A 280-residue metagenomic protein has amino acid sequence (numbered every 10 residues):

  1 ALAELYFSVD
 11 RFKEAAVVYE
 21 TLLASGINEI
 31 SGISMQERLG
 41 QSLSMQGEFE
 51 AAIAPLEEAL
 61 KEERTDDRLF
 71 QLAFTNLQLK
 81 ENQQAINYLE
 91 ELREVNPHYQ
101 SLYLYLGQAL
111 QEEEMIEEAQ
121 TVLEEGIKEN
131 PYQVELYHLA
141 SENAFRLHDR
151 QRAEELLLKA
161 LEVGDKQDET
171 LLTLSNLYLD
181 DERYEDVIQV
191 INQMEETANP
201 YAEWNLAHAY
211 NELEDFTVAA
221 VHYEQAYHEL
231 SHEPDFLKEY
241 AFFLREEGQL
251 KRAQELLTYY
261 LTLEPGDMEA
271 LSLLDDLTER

Functional and structural regions predicted by a protein language model:
A1, I30-S34, D67-R68, S101 (+5 more regions): Start-of-helix register in tetratricopeptide repeats
A1, M35-R38, Q71, Y105 (+5 more regions): Canonical tetratricopeptide repeat
S8, S42-M45, Q78-L79, E112-E113 (+6 more regions): Register position in tetratricopeptide repeats
L22, E58-A59, E91-L92, E125-G126 (+4 more regions): Canonical positions in the second alpha-helix
I27-I30, E63-R64, P97, P131 (+4 more regions): Short coil turns that delineate tetratricopeptide repeat
